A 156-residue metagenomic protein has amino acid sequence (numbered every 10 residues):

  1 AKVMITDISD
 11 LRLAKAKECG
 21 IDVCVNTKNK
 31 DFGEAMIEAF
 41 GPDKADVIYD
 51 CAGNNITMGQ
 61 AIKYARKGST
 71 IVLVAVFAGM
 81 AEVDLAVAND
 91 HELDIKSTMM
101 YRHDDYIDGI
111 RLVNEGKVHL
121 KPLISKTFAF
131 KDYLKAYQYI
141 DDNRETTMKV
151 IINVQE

Functional and structural regions predicted by a protein language model:
A1, S69-T70: Glycine-centered, small-residue-biased loops immediately flanking beta-strands in adenine/cofactor-binding cores
A1-Q60: Adenosine-nucleotide cofactor-binding segment
I8-S9, F77, Y101: Residues in the short beta-alpha loop(s) of Rossmann-like NAD(P)-binding domains
D10, G59-K63, H103-E156: C-terminal hydrophobic helical "lid"/dimerization subdomain of Rossmann-like NAD(P)H-dependent oxidoreductases
G53, R66, E145: Short conserved AdoMet
Q60-Y64, D84-V87: A short acidic, amphipathic alpha-helical/loop segment
A75-E92, D104, D108-R111: Rossmann-fold NAD(P)-binding glycine/threonine-rich loop
